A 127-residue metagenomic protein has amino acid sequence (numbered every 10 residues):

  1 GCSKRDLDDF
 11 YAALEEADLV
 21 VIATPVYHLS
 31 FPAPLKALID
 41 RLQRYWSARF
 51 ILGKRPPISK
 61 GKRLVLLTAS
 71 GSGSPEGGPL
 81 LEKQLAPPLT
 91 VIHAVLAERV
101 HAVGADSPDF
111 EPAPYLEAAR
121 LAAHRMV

Functional and structural regions predicted by a protein language model:
G1-L7, K54, A118-V127: Short, basic, helix/turn surface patches
S3-A86: Helix-loop-strand module that forms the ligand-binding subsite of alpha/beta enzymes
P75-P79, K83-V127: Glycine-rich phosphate/pyrophosphate-binding loop and the adjoining helix
